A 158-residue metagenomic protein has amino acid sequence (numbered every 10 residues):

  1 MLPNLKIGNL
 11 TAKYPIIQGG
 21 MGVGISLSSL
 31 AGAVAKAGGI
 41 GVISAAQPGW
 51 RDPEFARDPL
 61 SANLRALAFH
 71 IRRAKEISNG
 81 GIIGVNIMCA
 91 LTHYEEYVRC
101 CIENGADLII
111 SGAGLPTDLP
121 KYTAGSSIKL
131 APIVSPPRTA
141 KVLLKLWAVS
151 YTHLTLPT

Functional and structural regions predicted by a protein language model:
M1-A106, A113-T117: N-terminal capping/small domains of soluble enzymes
G38-G41, N104-D107, S126-K129, W147-Y151: Glycine-enriched alpha-helix->loop->beta-strand junction motifs that scaffold or abut catalytic
F55-L60, A124-S127, L146-A148: Short low-complexity, flexible loop/linker segments enriched in glycine and/or proline with clustered acidic
G80-V85, A124-P132: Short beta-strand/loop segments at the ligand-binding rim of alpha/beta enzyme cores
S111-I128: Active-site-adjacent beta->alpha loops and helix N-cap segments on the catalytic face of soluble alpha/beta enzymes
R138-A148: Catalytic cores of alpha/beta
T152-T158: Conserved small/polar residues in nucleotide/adenosyl-binding loops
